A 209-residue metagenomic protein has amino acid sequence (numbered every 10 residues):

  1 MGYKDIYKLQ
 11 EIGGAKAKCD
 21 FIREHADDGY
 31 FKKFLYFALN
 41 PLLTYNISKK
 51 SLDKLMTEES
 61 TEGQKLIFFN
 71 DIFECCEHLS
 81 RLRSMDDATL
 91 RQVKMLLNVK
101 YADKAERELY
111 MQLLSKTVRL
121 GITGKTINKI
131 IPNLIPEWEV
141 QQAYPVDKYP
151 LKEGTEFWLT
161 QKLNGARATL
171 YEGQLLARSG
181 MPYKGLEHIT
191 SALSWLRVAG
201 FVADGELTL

Functional and structural regions predicted by a protein language model:
M1-L209: N-terminal nucleic-acid-engaging modules of covalent nucleotidyltransferase systems
